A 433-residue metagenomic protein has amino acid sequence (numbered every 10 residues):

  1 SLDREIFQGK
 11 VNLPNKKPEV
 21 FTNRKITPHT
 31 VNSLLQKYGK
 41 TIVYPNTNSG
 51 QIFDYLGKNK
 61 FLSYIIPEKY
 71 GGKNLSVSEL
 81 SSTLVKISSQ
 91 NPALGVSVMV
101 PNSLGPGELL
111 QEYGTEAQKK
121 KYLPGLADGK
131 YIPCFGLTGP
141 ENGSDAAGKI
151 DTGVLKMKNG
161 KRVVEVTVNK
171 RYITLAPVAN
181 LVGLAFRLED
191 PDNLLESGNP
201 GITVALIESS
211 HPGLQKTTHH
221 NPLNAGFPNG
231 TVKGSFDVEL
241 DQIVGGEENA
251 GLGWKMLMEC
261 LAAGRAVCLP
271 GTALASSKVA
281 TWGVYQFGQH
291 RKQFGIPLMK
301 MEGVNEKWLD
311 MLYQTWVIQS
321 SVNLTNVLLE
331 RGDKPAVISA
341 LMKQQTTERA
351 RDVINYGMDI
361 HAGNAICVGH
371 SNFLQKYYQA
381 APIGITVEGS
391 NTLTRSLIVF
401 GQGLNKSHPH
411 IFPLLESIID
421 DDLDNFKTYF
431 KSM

Functional and structural regions predicted by a protein language model:
S1-T47, Q51, F426-M433: Extended, charge-enriched "interface" segments that sit outside catalytic cores
D3, A365-M433: Glycine-rich phosphate/cofactor-binding loops in nucleotide/flavin-utilizing enzymes
K58-P124, D128-G129, L175-V178, T315 (+5 more regions): Internal helix-loop-helix
K161-L214: A short core secondary-structure module
P212-V238: Flexible, small-/acidic-enriched active-site or ligand-binding loops
T231-R265, W282-M299: A glycine-rich, basic-preceded beta-loop-alpha segment at the flavin cofactor/substrate interface of flavin-utilizing
R265-G332, R349, G389: Extended amphipathic alpha-helical segments enriched in small hydrophobics
W316-T347, R351-I366: C-terminal helix-coil-helix/basic helical segment that borders enzyme active sites and/or dimer interfaces and provides
